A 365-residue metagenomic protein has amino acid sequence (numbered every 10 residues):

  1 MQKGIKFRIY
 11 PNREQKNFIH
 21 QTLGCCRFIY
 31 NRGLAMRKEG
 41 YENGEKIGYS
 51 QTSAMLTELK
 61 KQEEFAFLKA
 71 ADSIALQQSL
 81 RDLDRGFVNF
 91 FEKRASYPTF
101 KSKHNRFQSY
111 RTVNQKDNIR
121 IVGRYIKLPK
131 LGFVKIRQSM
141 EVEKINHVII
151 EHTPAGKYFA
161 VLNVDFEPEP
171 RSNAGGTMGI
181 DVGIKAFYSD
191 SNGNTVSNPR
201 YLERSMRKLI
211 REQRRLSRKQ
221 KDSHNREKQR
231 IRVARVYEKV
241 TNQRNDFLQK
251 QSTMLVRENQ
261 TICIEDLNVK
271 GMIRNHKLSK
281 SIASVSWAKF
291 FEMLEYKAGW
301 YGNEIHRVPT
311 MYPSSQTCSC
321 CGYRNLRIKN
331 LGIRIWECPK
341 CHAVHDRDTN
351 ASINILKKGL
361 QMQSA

Functional and structural regions predicted by a protein language model:
M1-A365: Nucleic-acid substrate recognition interfaces
